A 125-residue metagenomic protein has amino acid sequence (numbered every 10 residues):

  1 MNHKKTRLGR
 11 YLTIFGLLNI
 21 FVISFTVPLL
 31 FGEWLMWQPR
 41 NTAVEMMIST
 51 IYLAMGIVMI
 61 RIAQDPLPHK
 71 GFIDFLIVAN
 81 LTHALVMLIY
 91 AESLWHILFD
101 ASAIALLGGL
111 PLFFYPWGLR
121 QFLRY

Functional and structural regions predicted by a protein language model:
M1-K5, M59-G71, Y125: Juxtamembrane membrane-water interface segments of multi-pass membrane proteins, especially cytoplasmic-side
M1-L18: Cytosolic juxtamembrane helix and N-cap/initiation of the first transmembrane helix
R10-F15, L35-Y52, D100: A loop-to-helix transmembrane entry motif
L17-F25, T42-A63, F75-L85: Core segments of alpha-helical transmembrane spans in multipass integral membrane proteins
G32-Q38, R61-D65: Short, hydrophobic transmembrane alpha-helix segments
A63, L85-S102, W117-Q121: Membrane-helix boundary connector in multi-pass membrane proteins
G71-L88, A105-L110: Hydrophobic alpha-helical membrane segments
A105-Y125: Membrane-water interface at the C-terminal end of transmembrane alpha helices
